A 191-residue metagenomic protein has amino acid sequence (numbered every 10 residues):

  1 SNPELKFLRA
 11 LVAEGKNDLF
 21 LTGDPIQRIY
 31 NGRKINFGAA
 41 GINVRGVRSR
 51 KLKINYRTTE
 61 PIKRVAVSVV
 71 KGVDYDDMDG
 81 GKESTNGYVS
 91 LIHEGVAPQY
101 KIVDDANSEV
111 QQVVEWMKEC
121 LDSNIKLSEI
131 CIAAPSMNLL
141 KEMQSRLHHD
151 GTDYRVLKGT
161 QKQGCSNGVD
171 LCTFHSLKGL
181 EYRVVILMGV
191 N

Functional and structural regions predicted by a protein language model:
S1-N191: Conserved helicase motor core of SF1/SF2 NTP-dependent helicases
